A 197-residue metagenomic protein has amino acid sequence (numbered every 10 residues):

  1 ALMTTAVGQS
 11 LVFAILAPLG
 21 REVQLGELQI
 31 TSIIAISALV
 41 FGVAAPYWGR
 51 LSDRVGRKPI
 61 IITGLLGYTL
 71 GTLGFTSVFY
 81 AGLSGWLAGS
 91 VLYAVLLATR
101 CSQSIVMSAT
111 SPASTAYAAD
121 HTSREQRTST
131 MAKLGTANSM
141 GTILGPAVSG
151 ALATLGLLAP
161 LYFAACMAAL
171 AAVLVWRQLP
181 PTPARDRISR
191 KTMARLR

Functional and structural regions predicted by a protein language model:
A1-A38: Helix-loop boundary and gating motifs at the non-cytosolic
M3, S84-A109: Hydrophobic core of transmembrane alpha-helices in multi-pass small-molecule transporters, especially MFS/SLC-type
S32-R50: Central cavity-lining transmembrane alpha-helices of secondary-active solute carriers, predominantly the Major
L66-G89: C-terminal ends and interior cores of transmembrane alpha-helices in multi-pass membrane transporters/permeases
T99-N138: Cytoplasmic helix-loop-helix junction between adjacent transmembrane helices in 12-TM secondary transporters
N138-W176: Helix-loop-helix hairpin linking two adjacent transmembrane segments in secondary transporters
R177-R197: Flexible cytoplasmic inter-helical loops of multi-pass small-molecule transporters
